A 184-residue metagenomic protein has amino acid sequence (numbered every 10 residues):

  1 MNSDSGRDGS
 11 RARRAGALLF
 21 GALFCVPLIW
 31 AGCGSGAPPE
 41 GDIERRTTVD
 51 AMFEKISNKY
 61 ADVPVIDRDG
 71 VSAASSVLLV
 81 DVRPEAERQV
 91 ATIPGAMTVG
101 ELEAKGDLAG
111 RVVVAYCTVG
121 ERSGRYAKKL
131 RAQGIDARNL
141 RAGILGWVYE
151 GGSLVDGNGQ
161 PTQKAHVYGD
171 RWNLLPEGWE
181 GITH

Functional and structural regions predicted by a protein language model:
M1-A12: N-terminal secretory signal peptides that target proteins for export/translocation
L19-W30: Bacterial N-terminal signal peptides
L28-V65, D69, A74, Q89-R111 (+1 more regions): Rhodanese-like catalytic fold shared by cysteine-dependent sulfurtransferases and DSP/PTP-type phosphatases
L78-R83: Short hydrophobic beta-strand that contains or immediately precedes a catalytic carboxylate
A86: Periplasmic peptidoglycan-binding/anchoring modules of Gram-negative envelope and division proteins
Y116: Short, surface-exposed ligand- or partner-binding patches at beta-edge/loop junctions that are enriched in aromatics
G120-E121: Residue-level detector of alpha-helix initiation sites
